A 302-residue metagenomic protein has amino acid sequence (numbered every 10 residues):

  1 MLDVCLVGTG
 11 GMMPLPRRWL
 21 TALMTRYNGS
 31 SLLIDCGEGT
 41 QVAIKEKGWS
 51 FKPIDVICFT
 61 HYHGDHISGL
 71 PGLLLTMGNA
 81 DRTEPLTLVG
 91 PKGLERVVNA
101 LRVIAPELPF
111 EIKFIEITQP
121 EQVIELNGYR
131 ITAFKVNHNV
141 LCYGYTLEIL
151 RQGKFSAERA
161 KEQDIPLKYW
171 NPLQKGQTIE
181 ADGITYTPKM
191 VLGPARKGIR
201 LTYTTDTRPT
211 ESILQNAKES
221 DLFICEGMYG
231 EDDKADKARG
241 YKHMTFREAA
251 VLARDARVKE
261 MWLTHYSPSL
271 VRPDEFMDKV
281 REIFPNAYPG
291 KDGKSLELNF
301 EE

Functional and structural regions predicted by a protein language model:
M1-K47, P85, Y145-L147, G193-T204 (+1 more regions): Conserved beta-strand hairpin/beta-sheet module of binuclear metal-dependent hydrolase folds, prominently
C5, V89, K113-T118, T132-F134 (+1 more regions): General small-molecule cofactor/ligand-binding pocket signal
N28, I54, A80-P85, D255-W262: Short, surface-exposed connector motifs at secondary-structure boundaries
I34-G37, I54-Y62, G90-P91, L201-T207 (+3 more regions): Active-site neighborhood of phospho(di)ester-bond hydrolases with catalytic His/Asp-centered motifs
G39-V89, K113-T118: Active-site metal-binding motif and surrounding structural segment of the metallo-beta-lactamase
G69-M77, V98-L101, V271-K279: Metal-dependent catalytic neighborhoods of phosphoester/phosphodiester hydrolases
R96-V103, F114-Q119: A gly/proline- and charged-residue-enriched helix-loop-helix capping module
T118-L263, R272-I283, N299-E302: Metal-dependent phosphodiesterase/nuclease catalytic metal-binding core
